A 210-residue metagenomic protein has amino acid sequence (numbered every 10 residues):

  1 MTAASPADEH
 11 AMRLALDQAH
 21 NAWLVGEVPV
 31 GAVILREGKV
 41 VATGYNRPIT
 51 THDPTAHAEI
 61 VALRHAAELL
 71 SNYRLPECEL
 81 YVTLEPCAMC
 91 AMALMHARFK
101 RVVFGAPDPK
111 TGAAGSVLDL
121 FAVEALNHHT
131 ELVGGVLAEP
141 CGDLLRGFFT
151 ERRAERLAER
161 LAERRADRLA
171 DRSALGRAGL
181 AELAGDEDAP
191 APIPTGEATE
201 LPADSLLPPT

Functional and structural regions predicted by a protein language model:
M1-A22, M92-T210: Zinc-dependent deaminase
T2, P48-I49: A short, polar/acidic, helix/strand-boundary loop motif
A15, A19-A22, A32, A42 (+2 more regions): Small-residue (primarily alanine) positions within well-ordered alpha-helices, especially packing/interaction faces
V30-G38: Short beta-strand scaffold segments in enzyme catalytic cores
V41-P48: Short beta->alpha transition motifs characteristic of CBS
T50-V61: A short, polar/charged loop-to-alpha-helix boundary motif
N72-L84: Immediate flanking context of iron-sulfur cluster ligation sites
